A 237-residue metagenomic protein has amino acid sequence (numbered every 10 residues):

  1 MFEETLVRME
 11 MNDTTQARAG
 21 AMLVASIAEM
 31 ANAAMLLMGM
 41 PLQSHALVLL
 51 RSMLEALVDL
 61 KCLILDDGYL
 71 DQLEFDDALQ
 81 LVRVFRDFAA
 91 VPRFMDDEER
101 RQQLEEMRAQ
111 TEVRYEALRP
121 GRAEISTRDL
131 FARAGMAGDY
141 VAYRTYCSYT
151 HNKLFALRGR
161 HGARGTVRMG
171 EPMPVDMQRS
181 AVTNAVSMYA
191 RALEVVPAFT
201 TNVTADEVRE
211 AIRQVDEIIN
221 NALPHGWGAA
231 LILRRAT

Functional and structural regions predicted by a protein language model:
M1-T237: A cross-kingdom marker of C-terminal helix-rich interaction/assembly modules
